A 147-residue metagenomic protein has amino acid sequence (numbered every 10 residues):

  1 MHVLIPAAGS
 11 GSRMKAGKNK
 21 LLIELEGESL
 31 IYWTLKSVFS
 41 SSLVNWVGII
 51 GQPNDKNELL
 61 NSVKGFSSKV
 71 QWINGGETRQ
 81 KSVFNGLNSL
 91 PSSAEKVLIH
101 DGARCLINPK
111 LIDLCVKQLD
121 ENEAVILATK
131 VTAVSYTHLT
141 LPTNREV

Functional and structural regions predicted by a protein language model:
M1-P53, V70: N-terminal glycine-rich phosphate-binding loop and ensuing alpha1 helix
G9-S12, N54-D55, G102-C105, T132: Short glycine-rich anion-binding loops that position phosphate/pyrophosphate groups of nucleotides and phosphorylated
L22, W72, A124-I126: Conserved beta-strand scaffold positions in the cores of enzyme catalytic domains, especially in NTP/NDP-utilizing
K56-S62: Acidic helix N-cap motif at the loop->helix transition within catalytic regions of sugar-transfer enzymes
F66-R79: Conserved donor nucleotide-binding strand/loop of the catalytic core
R79-Y136: Conserved beta-loop-beta/alpha segment of the NTase-like Rossmann-fold superfamily that binds/positions NTPs
T137-T143: Conserved small/polar residues in nucleotide/adenosyl-binding loops
